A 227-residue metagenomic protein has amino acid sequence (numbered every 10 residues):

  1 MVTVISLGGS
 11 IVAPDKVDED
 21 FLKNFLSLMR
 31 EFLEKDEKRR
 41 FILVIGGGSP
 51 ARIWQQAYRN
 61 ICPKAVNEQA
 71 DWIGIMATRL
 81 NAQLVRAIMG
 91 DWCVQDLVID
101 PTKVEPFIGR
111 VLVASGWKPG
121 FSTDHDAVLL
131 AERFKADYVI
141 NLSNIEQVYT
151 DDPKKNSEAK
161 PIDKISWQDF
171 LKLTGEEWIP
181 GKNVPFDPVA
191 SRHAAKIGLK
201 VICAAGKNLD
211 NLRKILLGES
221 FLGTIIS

Functional and structural regions predicted by a protein language model:
M1-S227: C-terminal catalytic "cap/lid" subdomain
